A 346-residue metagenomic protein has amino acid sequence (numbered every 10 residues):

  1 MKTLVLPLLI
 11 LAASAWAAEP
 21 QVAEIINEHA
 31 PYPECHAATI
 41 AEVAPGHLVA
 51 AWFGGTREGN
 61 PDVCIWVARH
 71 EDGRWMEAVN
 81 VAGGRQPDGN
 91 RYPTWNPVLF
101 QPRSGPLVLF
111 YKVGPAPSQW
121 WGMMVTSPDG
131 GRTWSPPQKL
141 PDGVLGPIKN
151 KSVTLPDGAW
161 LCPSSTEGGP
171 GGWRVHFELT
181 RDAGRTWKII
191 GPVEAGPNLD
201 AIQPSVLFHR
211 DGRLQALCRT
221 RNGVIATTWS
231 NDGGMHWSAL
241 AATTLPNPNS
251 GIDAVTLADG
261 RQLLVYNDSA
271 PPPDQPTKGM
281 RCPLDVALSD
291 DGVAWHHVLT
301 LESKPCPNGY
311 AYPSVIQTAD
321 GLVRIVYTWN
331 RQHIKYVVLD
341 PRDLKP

Functional and structural regions predicted by a protein language model:
T3-S14: Sec-dependent N-terminal signal peptides
W16-P346: Asp-box/BNR beta-propeller blade signature and adjacent active/binding-site loops in extracellular glycan-interacting
